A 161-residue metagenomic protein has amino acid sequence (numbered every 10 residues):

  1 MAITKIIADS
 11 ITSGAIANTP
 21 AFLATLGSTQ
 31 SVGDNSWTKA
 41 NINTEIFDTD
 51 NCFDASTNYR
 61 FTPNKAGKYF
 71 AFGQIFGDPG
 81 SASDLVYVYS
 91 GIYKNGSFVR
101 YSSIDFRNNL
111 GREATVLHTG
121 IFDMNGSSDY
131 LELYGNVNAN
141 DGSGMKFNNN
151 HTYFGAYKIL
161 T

Functional and structural regions predicted by a protein language model:
I3-I6, G14-T161: Extracellular jelly-roll beta-sandwich "head" domains, especially the C-terminal globular C1q domain
